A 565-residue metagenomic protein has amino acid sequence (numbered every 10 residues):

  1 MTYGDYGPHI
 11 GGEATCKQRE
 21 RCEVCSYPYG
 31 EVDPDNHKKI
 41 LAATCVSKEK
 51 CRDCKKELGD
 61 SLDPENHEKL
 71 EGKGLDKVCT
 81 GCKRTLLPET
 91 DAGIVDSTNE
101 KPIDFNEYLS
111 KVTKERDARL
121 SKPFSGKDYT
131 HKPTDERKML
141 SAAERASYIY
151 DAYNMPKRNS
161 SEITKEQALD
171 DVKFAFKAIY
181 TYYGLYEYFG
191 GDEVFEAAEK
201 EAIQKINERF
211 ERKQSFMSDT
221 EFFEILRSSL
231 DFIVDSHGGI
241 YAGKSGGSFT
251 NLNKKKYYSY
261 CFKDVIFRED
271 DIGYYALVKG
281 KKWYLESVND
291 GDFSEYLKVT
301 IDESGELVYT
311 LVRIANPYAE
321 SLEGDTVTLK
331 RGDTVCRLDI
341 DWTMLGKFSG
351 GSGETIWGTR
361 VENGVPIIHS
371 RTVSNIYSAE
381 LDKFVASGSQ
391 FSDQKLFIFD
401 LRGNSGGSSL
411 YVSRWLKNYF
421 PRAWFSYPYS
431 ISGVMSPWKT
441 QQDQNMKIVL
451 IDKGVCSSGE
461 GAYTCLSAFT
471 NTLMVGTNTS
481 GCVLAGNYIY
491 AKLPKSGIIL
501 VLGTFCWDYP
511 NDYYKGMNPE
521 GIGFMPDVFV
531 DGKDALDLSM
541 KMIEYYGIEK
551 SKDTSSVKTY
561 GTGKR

Functional and structural regions predicted by a protein language model:
M1-I94, T98: Thrombospondin type-1
A14, A43, C482-Y488: Short, charged, surface-exposed secondary-structure boundary motifs
I94-L396, G403-S405, M446, E544-K564: Flexible, low-complexity junctional segments that flank or bridge functional domains
S229, K447, I451, V455-T470: Cysteine-centered nucleophilic/redox motifs
H237, Y241, C456, F469-L484: Short, well-structured beta-strand/strand-turn elements
H369-V373, D400-N404, L450-G454, G476-S480 (+1 more regions): Active-site-proximal beta-strand/loop segments in catalytic clefts of secreted hydrolases
S405-L450, G454, L484-P494, F505-D508 (+2 more regions): Gly/Ser/Thr-rich loop/hinge elements
M517-R565: Low-complexity, Gly/Ser/Thr/Pro-rich intrinsically disordered linker/tail segments
